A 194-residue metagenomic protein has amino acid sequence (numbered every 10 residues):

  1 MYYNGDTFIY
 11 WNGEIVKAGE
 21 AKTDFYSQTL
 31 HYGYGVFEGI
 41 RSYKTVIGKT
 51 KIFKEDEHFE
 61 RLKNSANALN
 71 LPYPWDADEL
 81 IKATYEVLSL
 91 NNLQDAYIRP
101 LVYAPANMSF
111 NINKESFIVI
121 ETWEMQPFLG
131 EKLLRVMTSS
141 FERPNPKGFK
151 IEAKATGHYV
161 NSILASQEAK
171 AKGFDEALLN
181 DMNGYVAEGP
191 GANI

Functional and structural regions predicted by a protein language model:
M1-E86, S109-I194: Helix-start/capping segments and mature chain N-termini
S89-A96: Short secondary-structure junctions
Y103-M108: Short, internal active-site loops enriched in acidic
